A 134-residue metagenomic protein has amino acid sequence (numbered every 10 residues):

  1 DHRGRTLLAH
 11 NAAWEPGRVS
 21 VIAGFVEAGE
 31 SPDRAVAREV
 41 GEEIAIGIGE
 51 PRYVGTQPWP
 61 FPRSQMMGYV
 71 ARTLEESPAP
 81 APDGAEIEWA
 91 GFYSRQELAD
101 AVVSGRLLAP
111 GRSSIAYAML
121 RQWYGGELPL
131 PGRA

Functional and structural regions predicted by a protein language model:
D1-V21, F25-V26, G47-R52, A71-T73: N-terminal strand-loop-strand
W14-V19, D83-A134: Nudix hydrolase/Nudix homology domain
I22, V36, V40: Hydrophobic alpha-helical positions that pack around
A28-P32: Glycine-rich phosphate/ribose-binding loops and adjacent secondary-structure elements that form binding surfaces
E43: Short alpha-helical functional segments enriched in proximate histidine and acidic residues
I48-E50, V54, S64-G68, I87-E88 (+2 more regions): Active-site lining segments that contact anionic ligands and/or coordinate catalytic metals
Q57-A81: Active-site-adjacent beta-strand/loop module that shapes the phosphate/pyrophosphate-binding cleft
